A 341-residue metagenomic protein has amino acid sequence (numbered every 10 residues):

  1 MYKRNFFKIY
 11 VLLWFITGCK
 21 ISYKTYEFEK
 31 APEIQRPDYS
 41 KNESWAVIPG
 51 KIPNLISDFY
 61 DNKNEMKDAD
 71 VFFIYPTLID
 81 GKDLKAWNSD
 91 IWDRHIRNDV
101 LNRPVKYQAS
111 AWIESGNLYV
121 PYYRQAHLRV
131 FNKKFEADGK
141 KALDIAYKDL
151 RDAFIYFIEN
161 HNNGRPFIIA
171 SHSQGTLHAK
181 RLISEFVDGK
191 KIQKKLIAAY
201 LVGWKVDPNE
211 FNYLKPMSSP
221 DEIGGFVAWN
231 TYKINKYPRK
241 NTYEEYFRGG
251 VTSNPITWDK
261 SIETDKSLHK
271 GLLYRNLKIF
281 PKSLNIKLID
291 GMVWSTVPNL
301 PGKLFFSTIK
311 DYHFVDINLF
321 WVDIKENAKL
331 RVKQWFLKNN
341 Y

Functional and structural regions predicted by a protein language model:
M1-Y23: Bacterial Sec-dependent N-terminal signal peptides
K3-R4, D61-N64, A109-W112, G189-K191 (+2 more regions): A general structural signal for short secondary-structure junctions and capping/turn motifs
C19-V105: Flexible, membrane-associating and regulatory peripheral segments of lipid-active enzymes
K20-I21, R151-N163, E185-L304, T308-F320 (+2 more regions): Surface cap/lid and interfacial helix-loop subdomains adjacent to catalytic sites that gate substrate access
K24-K30, P76-R165, P301-N318, V322 (+1 more regions): Active-site catalytic motif of lipid deacylating hydrolases and related acyltransferases
D70-I74, Y119-Y122, I168, A198-L201 (+1 more regions): Structural recognition of the beta-strand scaffold that forms the well-ordered cores of secreted hydrolase catalytic
S171, G175: Gly/Ala-rich beta-loop-alpha elbow adjacent to hydrolase catalytic centers
H178-L182: Hydrolases whose catalytic domains are alpha/beta-hydrolase-1, hotdog thioesterase, or metallo-beta-lactamase-like
